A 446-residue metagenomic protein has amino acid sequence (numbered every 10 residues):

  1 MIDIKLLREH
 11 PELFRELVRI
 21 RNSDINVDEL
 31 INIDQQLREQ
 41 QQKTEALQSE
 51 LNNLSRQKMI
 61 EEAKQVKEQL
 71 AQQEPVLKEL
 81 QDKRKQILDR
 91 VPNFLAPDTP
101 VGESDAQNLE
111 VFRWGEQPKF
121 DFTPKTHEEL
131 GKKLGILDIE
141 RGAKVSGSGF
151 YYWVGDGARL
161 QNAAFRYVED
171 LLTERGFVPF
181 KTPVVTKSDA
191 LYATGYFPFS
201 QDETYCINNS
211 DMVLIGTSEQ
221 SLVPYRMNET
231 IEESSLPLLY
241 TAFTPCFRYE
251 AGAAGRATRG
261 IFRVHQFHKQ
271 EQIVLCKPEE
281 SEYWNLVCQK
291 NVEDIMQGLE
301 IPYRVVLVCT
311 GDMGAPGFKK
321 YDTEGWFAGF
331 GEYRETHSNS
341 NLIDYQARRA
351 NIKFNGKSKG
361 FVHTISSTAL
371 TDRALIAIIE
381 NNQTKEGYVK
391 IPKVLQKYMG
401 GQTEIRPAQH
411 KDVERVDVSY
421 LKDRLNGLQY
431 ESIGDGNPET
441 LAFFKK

Functional and structural regions predicted by a protein language model:
M1-P118, K132, I136: N-terminal alpha-helical targeting/anchoring segments
L7, I33, A164, G387 (+1 more regions): Conserved anionic group-binding/transfer micro-motifs
F14, L54, R84, V168 (+2 more regions): Hydrophobic alpha-helical packing residues
Q40, I87, L171, I295-L299 (+1 more regions): Short alpha-helical functional segments enriched in proximate histidine and acidic residues
F112-G427: TRNA-recognition modules of translation machinery and tRNA-sensing kinases, especially anticodon-binding
Q429-D435: Short acidic, glycine/serine/threonine-rich helix-capping segments at coil-helix boundaries
D435-K446: Amphipathic terminal alpha-helices
